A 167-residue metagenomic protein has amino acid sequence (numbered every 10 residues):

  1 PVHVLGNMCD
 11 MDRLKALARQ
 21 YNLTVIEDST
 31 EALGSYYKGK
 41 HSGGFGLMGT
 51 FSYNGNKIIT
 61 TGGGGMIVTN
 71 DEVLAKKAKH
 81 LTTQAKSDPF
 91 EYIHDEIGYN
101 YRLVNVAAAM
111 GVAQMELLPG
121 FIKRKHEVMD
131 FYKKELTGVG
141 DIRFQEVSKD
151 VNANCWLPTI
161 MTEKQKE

Functional and structural regions predicted by a protein language model:
P1-T61, M66-V68, V73: Active-site phosphate-binding strand-loop segment of PLP-dependent enzymes
P1-V2, N7-R13, Q20, Y36 (+1 more regions): PLP-dependent aminotransferase class I/II
